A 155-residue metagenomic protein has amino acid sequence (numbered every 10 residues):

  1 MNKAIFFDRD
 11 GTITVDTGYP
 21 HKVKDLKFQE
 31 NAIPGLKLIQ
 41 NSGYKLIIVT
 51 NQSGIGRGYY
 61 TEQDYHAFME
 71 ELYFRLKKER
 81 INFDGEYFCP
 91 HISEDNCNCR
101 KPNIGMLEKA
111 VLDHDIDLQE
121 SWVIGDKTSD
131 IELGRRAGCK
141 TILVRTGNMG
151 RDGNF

Functional and structural regions predicted by a protein language model:
M1-I47: Active-site neighborhood of HAD-like aspartate-dependent phosphohydrolases
K3, Q63, A67-D84, I92-V123 (+1 more regions): Asp-based, Mg2+/Mn2+-dependent phosphohydrolase catalytic module
F6-F7, Y19, F28, Y44 (+5 more regions): Aromatic side chains
D8-D10, T14, N51, D126 (+1 more regions): Acidic active-site catalytic centers that drive phospho-/nucleotidyl reactions and related ester hydrolyses
I13-E30, I55-D64, K78-I81, H91-N98: Metal-dependent phosphoesterase signature
G18, N51, T146-G147: Histidine-centered beta-alpha loop that forms part of the nucleotide-sugar donor binding/catalytic region in diverse
D25, Q29-N31, L38, Y44 (+3 more regions): Generic alpha-helical propensity signal that fires on short helical segments and nearby coil/disordered stretches
A32, L36-M69, N82-I92, G134: Substrate-recognition element of Asp-dependent hydrolases with the DxDx(T/V) motif
